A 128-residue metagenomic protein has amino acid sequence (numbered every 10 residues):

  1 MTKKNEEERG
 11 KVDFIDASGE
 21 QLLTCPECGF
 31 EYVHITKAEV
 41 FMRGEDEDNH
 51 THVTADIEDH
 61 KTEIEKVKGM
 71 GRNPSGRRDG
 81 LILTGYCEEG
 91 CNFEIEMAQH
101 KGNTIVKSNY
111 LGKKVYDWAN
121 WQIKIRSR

Functional and structural regions predicted by a protein language model:
M1-R9, E45-M70: Short, charged low-complexity linear segments at domain edges
G10-L22, S75-L81: Short, flexible, mixed-charge glycine/proline-rich loop motifs that serve as phosphate/nucleic-acid-contacting
T24, H34, E39, T54-I57: Structured alpha/beta or helical-core interaction and ligand-binding surfaces enriched in interleaved
C25-G29, C87-E89: Short cysteine-rich clusters marking metal-coordination/redox-active sites
Y32-I35, F93-M97: Short, non-ligating residues that shape and space the ligands of small metal-coordination modules and catalytic
V40-H52, G102-L111: Short cysteine/histidine-rich metal-coordination sites, predominantly Zn2+-binding motifs
E47-T54, T84-N92: Cysteine-rich micro-motifs
H100-R128: A short, surface-exposed interaction/processing loop segment used at functional sites
